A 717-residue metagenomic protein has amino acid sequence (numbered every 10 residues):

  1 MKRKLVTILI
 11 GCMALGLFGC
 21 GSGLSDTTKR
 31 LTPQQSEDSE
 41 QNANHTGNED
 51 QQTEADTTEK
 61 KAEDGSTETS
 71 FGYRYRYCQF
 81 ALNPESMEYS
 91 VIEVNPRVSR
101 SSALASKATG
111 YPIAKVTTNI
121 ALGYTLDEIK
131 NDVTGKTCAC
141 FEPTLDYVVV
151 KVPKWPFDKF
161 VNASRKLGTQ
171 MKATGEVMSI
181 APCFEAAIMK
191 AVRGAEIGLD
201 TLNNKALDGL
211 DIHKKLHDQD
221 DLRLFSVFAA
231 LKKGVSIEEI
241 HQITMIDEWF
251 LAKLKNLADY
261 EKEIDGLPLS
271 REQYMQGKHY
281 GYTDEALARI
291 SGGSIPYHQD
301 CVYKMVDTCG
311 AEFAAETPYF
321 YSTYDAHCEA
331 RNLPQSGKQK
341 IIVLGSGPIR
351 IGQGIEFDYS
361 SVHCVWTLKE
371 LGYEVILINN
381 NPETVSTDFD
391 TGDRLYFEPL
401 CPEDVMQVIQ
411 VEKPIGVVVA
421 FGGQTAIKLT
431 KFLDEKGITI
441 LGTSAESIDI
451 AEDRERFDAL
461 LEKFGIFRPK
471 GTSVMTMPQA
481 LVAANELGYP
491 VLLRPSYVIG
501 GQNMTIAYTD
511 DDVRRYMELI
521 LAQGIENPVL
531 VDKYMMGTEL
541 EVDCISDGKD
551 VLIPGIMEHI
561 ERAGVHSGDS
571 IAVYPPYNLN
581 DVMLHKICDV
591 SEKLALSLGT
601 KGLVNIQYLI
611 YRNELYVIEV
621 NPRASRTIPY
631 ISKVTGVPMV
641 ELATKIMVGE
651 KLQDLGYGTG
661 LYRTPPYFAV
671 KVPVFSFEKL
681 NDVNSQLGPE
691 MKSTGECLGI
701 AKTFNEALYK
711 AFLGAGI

Functional and structural regions predicted by a protein language model:
M1-L5: Positively charged n-region of N-terminal signal peptides that target proteins for export
G16-G19: C-terminal motif of bacterial Sec signal peptides marking the signal peptidase cleavage site
G23-T69: N-terminal, intrinsically disordered, polar/charged segments of Gram-positive cell-envelope systems that serve as
A62-E263, L267-G281, L333-Q339, D358 (+8 more regions): ATP-dependent carboxylate activation and anion-phosphoryl transfer catalytic cores that bind Mg-ATP to form
A286-R331: C-terminal amphipathic alpha-helical interaction region
D393, E403-F467: Conserved N-proximal alpha/beta basic substrate-recognition cap immediately N-terminal to, or forming the N-lobe
T443-M504: A conserved helix-loop-beta module that forms one wall/lid of the active-site cleft in ATP-utilizing catalytic domains
